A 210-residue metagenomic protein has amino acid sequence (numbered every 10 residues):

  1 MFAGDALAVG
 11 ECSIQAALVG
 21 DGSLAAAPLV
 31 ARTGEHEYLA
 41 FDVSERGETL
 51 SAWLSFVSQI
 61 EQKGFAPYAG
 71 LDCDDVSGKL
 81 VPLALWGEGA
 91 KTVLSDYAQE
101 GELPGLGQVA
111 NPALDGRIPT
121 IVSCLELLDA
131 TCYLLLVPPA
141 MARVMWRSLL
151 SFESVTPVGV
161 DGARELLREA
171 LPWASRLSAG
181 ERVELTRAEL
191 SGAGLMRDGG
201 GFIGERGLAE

Functional and structural regions predicted by a protein language model:
M1-A25, D161-L167, A193-M196, L208: Acidic, proline/glycine-enriched N-terminal capping motif
A27-V30: Short, surface-exposed charged micro-motifs
R32-E210: Conserved, structured C-terminal
